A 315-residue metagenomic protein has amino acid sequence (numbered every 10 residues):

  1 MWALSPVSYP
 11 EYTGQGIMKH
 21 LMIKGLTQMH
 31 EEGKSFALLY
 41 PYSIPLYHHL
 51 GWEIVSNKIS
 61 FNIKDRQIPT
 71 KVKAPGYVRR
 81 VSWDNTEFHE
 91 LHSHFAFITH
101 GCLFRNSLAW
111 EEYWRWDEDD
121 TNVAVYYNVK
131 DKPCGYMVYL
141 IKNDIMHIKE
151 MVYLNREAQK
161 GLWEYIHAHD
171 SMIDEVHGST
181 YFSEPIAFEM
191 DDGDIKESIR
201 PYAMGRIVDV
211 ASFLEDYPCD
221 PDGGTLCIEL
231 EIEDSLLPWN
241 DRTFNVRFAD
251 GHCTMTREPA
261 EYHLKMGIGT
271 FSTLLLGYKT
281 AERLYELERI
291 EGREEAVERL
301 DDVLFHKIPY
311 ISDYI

Functional and structural regions predicted by a protein language model:
L4-G14, I145-R156: A short, internal acetyl-CoA/4′-phosphopantetheine-binding micro-motif in the GNAT/acyltransferase core
P6, K19, L38-S43, L50-G51: Glycine-rich, histidine-containing beta strand-loop boundary motifs that form or position
Y9, G14-H30, R156-H167: Conserved acetyl-CoA-binding loop-helix of GNAT-fold acetyltransferases
M22, T27-P41, S171-Y181: Conserved GNAT acetyl-CoA-binding A-motif
K34, I44-Y47, V55: Non-catalytic accessory segments adjacent to catalytic cores
P45-Y47, P133, I145, E184-A187: Flexible loop/turn segments at secondary-structure boundaries
G51-V72, K149-I315: Active-site/acyl-donor-binding loops of N-acyltransferases
N57-K149, R156-H169, R200-P201, A211-G224: Amide-forming acyltransferase catalytic core, primarily the GNAT-like/NAT-type and related acyltransferase folds
